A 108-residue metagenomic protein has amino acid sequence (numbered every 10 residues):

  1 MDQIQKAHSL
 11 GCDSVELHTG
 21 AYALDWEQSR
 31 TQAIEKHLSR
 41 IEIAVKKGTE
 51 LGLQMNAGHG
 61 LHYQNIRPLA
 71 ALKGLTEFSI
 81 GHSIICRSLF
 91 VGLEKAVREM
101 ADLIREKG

Functional and structural regions predicted by a protein language model:
M1-G11, A57, L61-L75: Catalytic cores of alpha/beta
M1-K47: Histidine/lysine/aspartate-rich catalytic loop segments that bind and position anionic ligands
V15-W26, K73-L93: Glycine-rich phosphate-binding active-site loops on the catalytic face of alpha/beta enzymes
H18, L51, L72, L103 (+1 more regions): Change "in soluble alpha/beta enzymes" to "in soluble alpha/beta proteins
G20-Y22, L53-Q54, G58-Q64, S83-I85: Active-site beta-loop-alpha junctions enriched in small/polar residues
S29-I34, C86-G108: C-terminal helical cap(s) of enzyme catalytic domains, especially alpha/beta-barrels
H37, I41, H62, L93: Aromatic/hydrophobic pocket-lining residues that form the small-molecule binding cavity in soluble enzyme cores
A44-M55, K107: A structural motif corresponding to the C-terminal end of an alpha-helix and its immediate exit/capping segment
